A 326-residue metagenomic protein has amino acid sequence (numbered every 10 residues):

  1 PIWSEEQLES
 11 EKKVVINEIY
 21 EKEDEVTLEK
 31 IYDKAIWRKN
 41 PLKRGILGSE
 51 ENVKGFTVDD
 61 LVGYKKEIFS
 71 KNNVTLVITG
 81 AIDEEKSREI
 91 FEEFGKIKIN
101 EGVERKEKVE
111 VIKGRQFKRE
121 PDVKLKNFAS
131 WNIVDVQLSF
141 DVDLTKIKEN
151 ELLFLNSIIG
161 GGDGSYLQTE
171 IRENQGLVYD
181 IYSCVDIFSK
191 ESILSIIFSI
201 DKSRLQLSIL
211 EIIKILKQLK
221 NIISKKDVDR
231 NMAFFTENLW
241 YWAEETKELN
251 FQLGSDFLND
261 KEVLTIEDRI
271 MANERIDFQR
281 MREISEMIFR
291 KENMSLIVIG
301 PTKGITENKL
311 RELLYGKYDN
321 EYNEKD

Functional and structural regions predicted by a protein language model:
P1-K106, V142-D143, E173-D326: Charge-rich, well-structured scaffold segments of protease-associated domains
G102-Y166, E321-D326: His/Glu-based metal-binding/catalytic segments typifying zinc-dependent metallopeptidases
Y166-N174: Short amphipathic alpha-helix segments
